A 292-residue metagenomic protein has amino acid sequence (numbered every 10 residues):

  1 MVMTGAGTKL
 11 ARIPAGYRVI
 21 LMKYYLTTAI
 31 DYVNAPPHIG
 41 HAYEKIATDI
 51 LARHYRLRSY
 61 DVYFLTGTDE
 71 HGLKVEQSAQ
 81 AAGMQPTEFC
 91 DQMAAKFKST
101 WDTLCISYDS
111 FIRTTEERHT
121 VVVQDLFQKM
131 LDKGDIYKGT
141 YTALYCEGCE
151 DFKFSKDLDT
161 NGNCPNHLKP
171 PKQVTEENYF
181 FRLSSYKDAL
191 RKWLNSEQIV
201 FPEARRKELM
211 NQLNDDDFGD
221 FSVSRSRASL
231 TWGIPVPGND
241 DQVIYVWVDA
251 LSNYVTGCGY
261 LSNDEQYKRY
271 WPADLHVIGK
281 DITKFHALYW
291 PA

Functional and structural regions predicted by a protein language model:
M1-M3: Methionine residue identity
G5-G7, G16: Residue-identity detector for glycine
L10: Cationic, low-complexity basic patches in intrinsically disordered or flexible, solvent-exposed regions
I13-L21: Short, Lys/Arg-enriched N-terminal segments with co-localized hydrophobic residues within the first ~10-30 amino acids
L21-V200: N-terminal, positively charged nucleic-acid-binding surface of large information/translation enzymes
M22-T66, R118-V122, V174-A292: Structured secondary-structure scaffolds
